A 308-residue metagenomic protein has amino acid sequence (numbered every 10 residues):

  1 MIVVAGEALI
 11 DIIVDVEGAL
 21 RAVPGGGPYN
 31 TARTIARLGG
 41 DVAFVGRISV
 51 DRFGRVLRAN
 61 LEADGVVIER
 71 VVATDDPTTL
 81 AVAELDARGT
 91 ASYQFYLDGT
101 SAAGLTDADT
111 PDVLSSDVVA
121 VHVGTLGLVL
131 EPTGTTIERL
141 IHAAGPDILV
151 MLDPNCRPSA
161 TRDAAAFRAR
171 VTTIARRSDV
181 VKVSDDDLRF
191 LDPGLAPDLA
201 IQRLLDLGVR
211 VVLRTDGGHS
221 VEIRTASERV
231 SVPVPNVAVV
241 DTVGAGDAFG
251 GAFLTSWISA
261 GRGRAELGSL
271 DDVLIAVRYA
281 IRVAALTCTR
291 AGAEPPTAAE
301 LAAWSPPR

Functional and structural regions predicted by a protein language model:
M1-V16: Positively charged, low-complexity intrinsically disordered leader regions
A8, G27, L126, P154 (+1 more regions): Active-site metal-binding loops of divalent metal-dependent hydrolases
I12, D41-T125, V150, S305-R308: Conserved N-terminal subdomain of the carbohydrate kinase-like
V23, T31-D41, S256-I258: Alpha-helix C-terminal capping segments
R33, L80-E84, S220-I223: Short beta-strand scaffold segments in enzyme catalytic cores
I35, S184, G246: Short, conserved phosphate/pyrophosphate- and ester-handling motifs at nucleotide-, phospho-/glycolipid
A120, T125-Q202, V209-V211, H219-S220: Conserved beta-alpha-beta core of the PfkB/ribokinase-like small-molecule kinase fold
P193-R308: Conserved phosphate-binding/catalytic region of the ribokinase-like
